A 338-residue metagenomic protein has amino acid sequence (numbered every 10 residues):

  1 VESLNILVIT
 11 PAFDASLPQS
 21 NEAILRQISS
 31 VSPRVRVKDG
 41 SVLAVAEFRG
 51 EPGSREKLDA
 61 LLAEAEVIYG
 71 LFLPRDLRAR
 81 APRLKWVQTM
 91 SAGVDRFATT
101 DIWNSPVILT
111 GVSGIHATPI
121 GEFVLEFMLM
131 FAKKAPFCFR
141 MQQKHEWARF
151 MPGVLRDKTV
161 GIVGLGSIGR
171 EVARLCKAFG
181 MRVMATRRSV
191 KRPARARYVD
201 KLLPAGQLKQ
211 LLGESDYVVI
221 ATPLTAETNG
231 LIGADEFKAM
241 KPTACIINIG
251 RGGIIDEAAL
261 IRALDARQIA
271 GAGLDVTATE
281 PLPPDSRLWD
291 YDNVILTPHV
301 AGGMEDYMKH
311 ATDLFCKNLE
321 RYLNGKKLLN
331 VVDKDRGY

Functional and structural regions predicted by a protein language model:
V1-V67: N-terminal glycine-/charge-rich "phosphate-binding" loop or analogous flexible N-terminal tail
S3, P106, R156-T159, T243: Phosphate-coordination loops involved in phosphoryl transfer and adenosine-cofactor binding
E64-F139, G153: Phosphate/diphosphate ligand-binding glycine-rich loop within oxidoreductases
G121-F137, A178-M181, D313-K326: Oxidoreductase and adenylate-handling cofactor-binding alpha/beta cores
C138-E171, D200, G206: Glycine-rich NAD(P)-binding loop of Rossmann-like domains
M184: Conserved beta-strand positions in the Rossmann-like core of class I SAM-dependent methyltransferases
S189-R287: Rossmann-like adenosine-cofactor binding region
T243-C245, I249-Y338: Rossmann-like dinucleotide-binding domain for NAD(H)/NADP(H)
